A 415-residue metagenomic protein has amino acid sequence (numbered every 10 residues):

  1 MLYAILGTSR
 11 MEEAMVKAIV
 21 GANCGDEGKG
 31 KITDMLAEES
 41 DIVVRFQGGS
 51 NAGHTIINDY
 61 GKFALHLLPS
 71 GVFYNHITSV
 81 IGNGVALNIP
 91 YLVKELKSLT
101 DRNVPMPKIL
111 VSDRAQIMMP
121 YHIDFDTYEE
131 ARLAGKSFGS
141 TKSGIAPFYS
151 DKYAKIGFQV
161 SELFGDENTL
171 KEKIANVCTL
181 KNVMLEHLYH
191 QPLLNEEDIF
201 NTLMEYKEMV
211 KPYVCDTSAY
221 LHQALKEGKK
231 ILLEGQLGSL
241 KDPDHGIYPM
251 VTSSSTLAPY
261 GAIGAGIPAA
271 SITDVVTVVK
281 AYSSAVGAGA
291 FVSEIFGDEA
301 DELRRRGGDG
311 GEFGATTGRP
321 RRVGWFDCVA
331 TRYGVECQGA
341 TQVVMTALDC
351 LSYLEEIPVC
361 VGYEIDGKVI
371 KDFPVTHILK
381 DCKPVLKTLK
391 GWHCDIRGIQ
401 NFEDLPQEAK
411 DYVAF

Functional and structural regions predicted by a protein language model:
L2-F415: Non-transmembrane, aqueous-exposed alpha-helical and coiled segments at domain scale
